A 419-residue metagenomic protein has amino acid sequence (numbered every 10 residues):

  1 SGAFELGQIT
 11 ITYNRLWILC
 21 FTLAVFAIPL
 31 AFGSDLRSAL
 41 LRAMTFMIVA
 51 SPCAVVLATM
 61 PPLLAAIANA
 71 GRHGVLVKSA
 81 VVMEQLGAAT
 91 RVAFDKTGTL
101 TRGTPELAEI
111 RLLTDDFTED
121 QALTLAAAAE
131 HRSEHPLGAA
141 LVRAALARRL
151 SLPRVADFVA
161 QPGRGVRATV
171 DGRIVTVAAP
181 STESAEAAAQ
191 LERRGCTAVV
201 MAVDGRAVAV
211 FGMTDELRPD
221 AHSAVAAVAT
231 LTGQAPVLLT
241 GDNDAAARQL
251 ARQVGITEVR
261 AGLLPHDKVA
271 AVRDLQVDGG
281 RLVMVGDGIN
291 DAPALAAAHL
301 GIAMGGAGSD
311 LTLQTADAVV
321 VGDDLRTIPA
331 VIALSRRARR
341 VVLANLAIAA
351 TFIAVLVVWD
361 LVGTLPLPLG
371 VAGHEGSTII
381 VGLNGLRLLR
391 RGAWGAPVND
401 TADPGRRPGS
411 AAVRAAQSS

Functional and structural regions predicted by a protein language model:
G2-R91, R260, V341-A347, V357-D400: Hydrophobic alpha-helical transmembrane segments
W17, H73, T90-R91, T197-V199 (+3 more regions): The start of beta-strands in P-loop NTPase/AAA+ ATPase cores
L57-L64, S79, T104, G305 (+4 more regions): Membrane-embedded alpha-helices of multi-pass transport/permease systems
V81-E109: Asp-based phosphoryl-transfer active-site loop
L107-G233, I256-H266: P-type ATPase nucleotide-binding
D116-D120, E186, D278, I379-V381 (+1 more regions): Actinobacteria-biased recognition of intrinsically disordered, low-complexity terminal regions
G172, A209-A344, F352, N399-S419: Conserved ATP-binding TGD loop and adjacent catalytic N/P-domain core of P-type ATPases
